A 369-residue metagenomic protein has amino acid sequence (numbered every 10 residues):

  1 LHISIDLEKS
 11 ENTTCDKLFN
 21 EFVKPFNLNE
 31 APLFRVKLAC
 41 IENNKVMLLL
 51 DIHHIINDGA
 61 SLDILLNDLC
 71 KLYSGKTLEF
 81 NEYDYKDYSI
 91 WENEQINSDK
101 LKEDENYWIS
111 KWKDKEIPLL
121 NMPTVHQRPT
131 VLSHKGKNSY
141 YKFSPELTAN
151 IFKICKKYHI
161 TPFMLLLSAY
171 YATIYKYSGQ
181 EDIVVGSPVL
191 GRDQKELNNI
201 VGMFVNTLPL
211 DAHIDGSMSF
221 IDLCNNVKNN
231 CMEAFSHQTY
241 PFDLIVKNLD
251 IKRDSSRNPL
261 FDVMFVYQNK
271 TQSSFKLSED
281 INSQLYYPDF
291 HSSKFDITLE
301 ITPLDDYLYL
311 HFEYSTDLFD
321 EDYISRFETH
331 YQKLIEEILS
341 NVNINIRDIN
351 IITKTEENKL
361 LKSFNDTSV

Functional and structural regions predicted by a protein language model:
S4-K9: Short acidic-hydrophobic, aromatic-tinged amphipathic segments that line or gate anion-handling sites
S10, F19-N27, P32-I41, D51-I55 (+8 more regions): Adenylate-forming
D58: A Lys-centered signature of the CheY-like receiver
S61: Receiver (REC) domain switch/active-site region of two-component response regulators
E103-W108: Thiotemplate assembly-line natural product biosynthesis machinery
F327-H330: Short conserved active-site loop signatures built around small residues
